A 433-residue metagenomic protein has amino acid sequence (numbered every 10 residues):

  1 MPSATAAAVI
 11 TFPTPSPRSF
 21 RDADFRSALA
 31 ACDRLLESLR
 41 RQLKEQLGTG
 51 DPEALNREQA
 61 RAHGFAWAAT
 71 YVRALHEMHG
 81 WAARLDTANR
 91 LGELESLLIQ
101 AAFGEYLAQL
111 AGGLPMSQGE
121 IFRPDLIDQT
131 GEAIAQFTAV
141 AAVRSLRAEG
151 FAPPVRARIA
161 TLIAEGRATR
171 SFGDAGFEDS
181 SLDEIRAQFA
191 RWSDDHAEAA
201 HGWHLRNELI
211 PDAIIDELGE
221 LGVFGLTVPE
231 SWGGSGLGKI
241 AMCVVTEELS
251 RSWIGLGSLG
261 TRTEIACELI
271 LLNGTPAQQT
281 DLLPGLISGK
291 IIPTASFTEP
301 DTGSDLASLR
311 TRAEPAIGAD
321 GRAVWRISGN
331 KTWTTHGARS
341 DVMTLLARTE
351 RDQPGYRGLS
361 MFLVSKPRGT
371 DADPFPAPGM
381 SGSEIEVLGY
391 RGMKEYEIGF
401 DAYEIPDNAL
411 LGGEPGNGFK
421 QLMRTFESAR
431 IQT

Functional and structural regions predicted by a protein language model:
P2-F25, L29, L107-F189: Intrinsic disorder at enzyme termini
P2-R73, F172-I185, R251, P376-T433: Glycine-rich beta->alpha junctions and the first turn(s) of the following alpha-helix
K44-N56, R73-L126, H201-R206: C-terminal helix-coil-helix/basic helical segment that borders enzyme active sites and/or dimer interfaces and provides
A88, E178-D179, E220-P284, S288-G289 (+1 more regions): Internal helix-loop-helix
G289-F297: A short, Trp-centered hydrophobic/proline-enriched beta-strand micro-motif
T302-S304, T332-A338, S428-Q432: Glycine-rich phosphate/pyrophosphate-binding beta-alpha loops
T311-P315: A structural signal for short hydrophobic beta-strand segments in well-ordered beta-sheet cores
A323-V324, S328-G379: A short core secondary-structure module
